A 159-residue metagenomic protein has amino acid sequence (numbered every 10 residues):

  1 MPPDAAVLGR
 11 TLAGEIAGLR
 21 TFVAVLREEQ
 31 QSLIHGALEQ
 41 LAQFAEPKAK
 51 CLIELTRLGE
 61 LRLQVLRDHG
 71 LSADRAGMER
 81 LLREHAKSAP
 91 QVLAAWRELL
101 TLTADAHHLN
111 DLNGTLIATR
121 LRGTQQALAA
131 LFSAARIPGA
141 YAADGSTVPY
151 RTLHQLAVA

Functional and structural regions predicted by a protein language model:
M1-E84, A94: Extended, charge-rich alpha-helical scaffolding segments
R80-A159: Short terminal interaction segments
